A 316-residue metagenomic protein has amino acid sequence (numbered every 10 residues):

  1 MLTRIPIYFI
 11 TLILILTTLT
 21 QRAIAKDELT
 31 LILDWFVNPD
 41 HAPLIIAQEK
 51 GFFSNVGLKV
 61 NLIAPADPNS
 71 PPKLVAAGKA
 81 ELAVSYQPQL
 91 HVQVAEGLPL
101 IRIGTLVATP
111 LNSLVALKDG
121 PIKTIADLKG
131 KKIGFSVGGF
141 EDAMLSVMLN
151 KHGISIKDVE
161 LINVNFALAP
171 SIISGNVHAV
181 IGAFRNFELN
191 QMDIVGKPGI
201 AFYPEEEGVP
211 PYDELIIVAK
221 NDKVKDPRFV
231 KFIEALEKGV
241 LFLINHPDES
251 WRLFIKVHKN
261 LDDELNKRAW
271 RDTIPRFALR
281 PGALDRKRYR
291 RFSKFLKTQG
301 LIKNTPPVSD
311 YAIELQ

Functional and structural regions predicted by a protein language model:
M1-F9: Bacterial N-terminal signal peptides that target proteins for export
Y8-T18: Bacterial N-terminal signal peptides
L19-A25: Sec/Tat signal peptide C-region and signal peptidase I cleavage site
D27-N165, A169-S174, H178-N186, A201-F202 (+1 more regions): Short, glycine-/small- and polar/acidic-enriched structural segments that line small-molecule recognition paths
D40, L106-A116, K197-D222, I233 (+2 more regions): Periplasmic-binding protein-like
P88, F166-V257: Pocket-lining segment of extracytoplasmic ligand-binding domains
K225-L301: Secondary-structure end/capping motifs
S293-Q316: Conserved C-terminal helix/tail region of periplasmic/extracytoplasmic solute-binding proteins
